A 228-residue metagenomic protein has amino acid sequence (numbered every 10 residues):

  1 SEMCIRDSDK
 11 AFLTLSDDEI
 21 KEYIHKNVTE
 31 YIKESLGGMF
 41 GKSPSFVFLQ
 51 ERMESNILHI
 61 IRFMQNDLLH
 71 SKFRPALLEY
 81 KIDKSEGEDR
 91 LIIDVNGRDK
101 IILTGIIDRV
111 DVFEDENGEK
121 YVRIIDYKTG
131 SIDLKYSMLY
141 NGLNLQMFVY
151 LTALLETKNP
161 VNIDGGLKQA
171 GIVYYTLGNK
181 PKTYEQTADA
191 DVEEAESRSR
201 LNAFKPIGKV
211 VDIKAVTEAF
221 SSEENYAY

Functional and structural regions predicted by a protein language model:
S1, R6-Y228: Structural signature of nuclease core domains in nucleic-acid processing machines
